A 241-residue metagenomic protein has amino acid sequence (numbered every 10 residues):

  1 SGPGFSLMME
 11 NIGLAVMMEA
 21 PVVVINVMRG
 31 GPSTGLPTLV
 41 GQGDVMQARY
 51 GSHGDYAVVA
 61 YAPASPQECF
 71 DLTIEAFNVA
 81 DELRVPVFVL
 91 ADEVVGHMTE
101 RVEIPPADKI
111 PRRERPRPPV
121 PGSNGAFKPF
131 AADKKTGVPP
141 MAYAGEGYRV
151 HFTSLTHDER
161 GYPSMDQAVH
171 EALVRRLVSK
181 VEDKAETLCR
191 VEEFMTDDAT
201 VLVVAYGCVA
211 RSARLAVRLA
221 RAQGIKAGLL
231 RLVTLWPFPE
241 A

Functional and structural regions predicted by a protein language model:
S1-Y50, Y61-D81: Thiamine diphosphate
A20-I25, M46, A57-Y61, V85-V89 (+2 more regions): Structural motif
G30-G35, A60-P63, L173-V178, I225-A227: N-terminal start-of-chain detector that recognizes signal peptides and the immediate post-cleavage beginning
P37-V40, H53, D183-E186: Short, functionally important structural connectors and interaction interfaces within domains
G51-G54, M195-T196: Short, flexible turn/loop "capping" segments at secondary-structure junctions
G54-A57, D158: Flexible glycine/proline-enriched surface loops and loop-helix/loop-strand junctions
D81-A241: Flexible, low-complexity linker and terminal segments
